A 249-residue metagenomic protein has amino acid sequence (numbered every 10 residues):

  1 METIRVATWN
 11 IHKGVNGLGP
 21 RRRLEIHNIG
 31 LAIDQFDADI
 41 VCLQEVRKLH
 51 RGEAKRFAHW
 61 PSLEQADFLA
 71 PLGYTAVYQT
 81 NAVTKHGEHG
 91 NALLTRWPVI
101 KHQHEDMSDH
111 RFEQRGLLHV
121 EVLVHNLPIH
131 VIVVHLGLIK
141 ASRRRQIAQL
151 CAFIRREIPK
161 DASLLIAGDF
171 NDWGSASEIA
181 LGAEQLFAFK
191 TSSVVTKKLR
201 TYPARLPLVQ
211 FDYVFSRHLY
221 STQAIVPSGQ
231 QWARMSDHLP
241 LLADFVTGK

Functional and structural regions predicted by a protein language model:
M1-I40, T75-K249: Active-site regions of metal-assisted phosphoester/phosphodiester hydrolases, unifying DNase/endonuclease modules
N16-R23, H50-P61: Short, flexible/disordered intra-domain loops and linkers
H27, S62-L63: Well-ordered, non-membrane alpha-helical segments in soluble/globular domains
V41-E45: Acidic beta-strand-to-loop metal/phosphate-binding motif
V46-R51, L219: Flexible loop residues that form catalytic and substrate-binding hotspots at small-molecule/glycan-binding clefts
L63-A66, A176: Short, surface-exposed alpha-helical segments at coil->helix boundaries
Q65-A76: Charged, glycine-enriched surface loops/patches that mediate electrostatic binding to polyanionic ligands
